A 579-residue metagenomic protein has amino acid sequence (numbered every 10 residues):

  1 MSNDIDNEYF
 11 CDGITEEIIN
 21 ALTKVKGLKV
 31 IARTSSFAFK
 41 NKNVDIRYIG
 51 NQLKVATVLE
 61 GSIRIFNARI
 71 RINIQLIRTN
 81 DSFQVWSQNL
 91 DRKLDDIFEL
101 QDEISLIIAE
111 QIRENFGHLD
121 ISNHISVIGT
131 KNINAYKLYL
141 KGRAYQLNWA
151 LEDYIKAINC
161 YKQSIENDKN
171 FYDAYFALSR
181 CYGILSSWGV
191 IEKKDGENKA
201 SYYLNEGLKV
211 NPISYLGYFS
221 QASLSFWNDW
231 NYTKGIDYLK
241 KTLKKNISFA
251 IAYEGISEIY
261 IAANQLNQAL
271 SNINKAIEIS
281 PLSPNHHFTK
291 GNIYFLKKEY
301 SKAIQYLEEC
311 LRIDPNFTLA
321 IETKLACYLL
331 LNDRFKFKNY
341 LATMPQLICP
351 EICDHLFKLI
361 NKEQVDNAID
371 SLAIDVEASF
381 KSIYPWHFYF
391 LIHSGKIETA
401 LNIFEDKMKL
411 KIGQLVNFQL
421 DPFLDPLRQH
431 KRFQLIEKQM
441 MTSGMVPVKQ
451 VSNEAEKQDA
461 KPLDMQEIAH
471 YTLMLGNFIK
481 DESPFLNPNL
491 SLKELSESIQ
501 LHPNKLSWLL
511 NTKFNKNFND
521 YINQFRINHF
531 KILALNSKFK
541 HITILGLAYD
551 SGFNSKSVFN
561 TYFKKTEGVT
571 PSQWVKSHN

Functional and structural regions predicted by a protein language model:
I14-E152, K156: Catalytic-center loop of serine/cysteine hydrolases
E152-N159, W188-E206, N228-K241, A262-K275 (+2 more regions): Structural signature of tandem alpha-helical TPR/SEL1-like repeats, specifically the intra-repeat loop/turn
Q163-S164, E206-G207, K241-T242, K275-A276 (+3 more regions): Canonical positions in the second alpha-helix
S283-F288, Y294-L435, Q439-G444: Alpha-helical protein-protein interaction modules
E437-S537, H541, Y562: Membrane-proximal linker segments that couple transmembrane helices to downstream signaling/catalytic modules
S537-W574: Sequence-specific DNA-binding recognition helix
